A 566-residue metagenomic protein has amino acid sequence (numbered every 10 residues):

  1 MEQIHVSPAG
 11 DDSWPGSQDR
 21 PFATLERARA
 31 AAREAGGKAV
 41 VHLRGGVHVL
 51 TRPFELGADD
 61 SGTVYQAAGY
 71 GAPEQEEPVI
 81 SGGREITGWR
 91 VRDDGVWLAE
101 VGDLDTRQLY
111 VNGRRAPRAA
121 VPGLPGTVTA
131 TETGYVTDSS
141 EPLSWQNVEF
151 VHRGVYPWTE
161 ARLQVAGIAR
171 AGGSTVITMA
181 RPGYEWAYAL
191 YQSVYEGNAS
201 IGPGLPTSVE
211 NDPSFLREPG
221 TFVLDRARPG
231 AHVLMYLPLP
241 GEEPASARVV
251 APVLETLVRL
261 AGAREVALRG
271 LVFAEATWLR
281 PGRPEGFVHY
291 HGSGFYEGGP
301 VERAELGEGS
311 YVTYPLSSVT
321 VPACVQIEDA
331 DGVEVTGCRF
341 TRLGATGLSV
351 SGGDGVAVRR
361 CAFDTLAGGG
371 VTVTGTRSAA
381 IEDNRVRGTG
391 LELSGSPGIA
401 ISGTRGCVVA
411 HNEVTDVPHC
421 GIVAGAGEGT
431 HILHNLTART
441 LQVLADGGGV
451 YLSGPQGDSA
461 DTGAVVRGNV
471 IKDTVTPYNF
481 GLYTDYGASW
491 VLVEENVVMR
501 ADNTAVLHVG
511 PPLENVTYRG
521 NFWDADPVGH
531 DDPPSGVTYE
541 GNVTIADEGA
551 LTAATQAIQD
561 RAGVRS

Functional and structural regions predicted by a protein language model:
H5-D329, E334: Extracellular polysaccharide-degrading/modifying enzymes targeting complex plant/algal/animal polysaccharides
G37-A39, D59-V64, R259-A267, Y296-E305 (+9 more regions): Surface-exposed loop/turn motifs in large extracellular/passenger domains
R52-P53, E255-T256, T277-R283, P322 (+9 more regions): Short glycine/acidic-rich loop motifs that flank beta-strands on beta-rich extracellular proteins
P122-G123, R153, E275-L279, T476-R565: Extracellular beta-rich repeat passengers
A245-V249, F273-C324, T336-G337, T346 (+5 more regions): Acidic/polar low-complexity surface segments
P397-I399, T404, N412-V417, G421-T484 (+4 more regions): C-terminal structured domain segments across diverse proteins
